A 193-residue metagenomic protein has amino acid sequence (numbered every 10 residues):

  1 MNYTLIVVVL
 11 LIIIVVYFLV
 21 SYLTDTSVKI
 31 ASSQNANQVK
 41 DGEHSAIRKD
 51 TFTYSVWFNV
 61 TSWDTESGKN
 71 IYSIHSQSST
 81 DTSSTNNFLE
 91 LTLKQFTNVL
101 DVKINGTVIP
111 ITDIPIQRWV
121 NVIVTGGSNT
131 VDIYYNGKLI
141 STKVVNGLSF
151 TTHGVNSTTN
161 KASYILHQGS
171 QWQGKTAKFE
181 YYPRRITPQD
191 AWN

Functional and structural regions predicted by a protein language model:
M1-N193: Extracellular glycan-associated modules
